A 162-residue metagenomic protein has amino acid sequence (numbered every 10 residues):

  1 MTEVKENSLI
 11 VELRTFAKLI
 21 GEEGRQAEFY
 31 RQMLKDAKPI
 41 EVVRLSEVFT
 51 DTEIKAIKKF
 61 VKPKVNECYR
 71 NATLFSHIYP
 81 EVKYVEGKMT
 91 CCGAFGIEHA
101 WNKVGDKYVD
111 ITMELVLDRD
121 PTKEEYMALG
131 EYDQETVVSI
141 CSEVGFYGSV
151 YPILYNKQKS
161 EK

Functional and structural regions predicted by a protein language model:
M1-K162: A structural boundary/capping signal
